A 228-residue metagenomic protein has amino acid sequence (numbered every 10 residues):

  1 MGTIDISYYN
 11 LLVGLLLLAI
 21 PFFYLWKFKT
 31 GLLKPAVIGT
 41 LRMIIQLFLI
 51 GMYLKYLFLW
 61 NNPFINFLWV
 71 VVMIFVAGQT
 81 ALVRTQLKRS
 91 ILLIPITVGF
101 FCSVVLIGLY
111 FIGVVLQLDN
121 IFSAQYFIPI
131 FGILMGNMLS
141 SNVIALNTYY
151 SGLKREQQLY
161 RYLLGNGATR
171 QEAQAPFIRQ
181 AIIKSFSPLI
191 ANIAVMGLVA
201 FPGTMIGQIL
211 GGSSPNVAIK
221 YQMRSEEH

Functional and structural regions predicted by a protein language model:
I4-L16, W60-F75: Structural signature of hydrophobic alpha-helical transmembrane segments
N10-V13, I65, L87, I91-A145: Loop-to-helix entry region at the N-terminal start of transmembrane alpha-helices in multi-pass membrane transporters
P21-K34, A77-K88: C-terminal ends of transmembrane helices
G31-V70: Loop-to-helix transition at the N-terminal end of transmembrane alpha-helices
T148-A181: Short cytoplasmic-facing helical segments at TM-TM junctions of multi-pass membrane proteins
A173-V199: Transmembrane alpha-helices
A191-N216, K220: Non-cytoplasmic
E227-H228: Conserved small/polar residues in nucleotide/adenosyl-binding loops
